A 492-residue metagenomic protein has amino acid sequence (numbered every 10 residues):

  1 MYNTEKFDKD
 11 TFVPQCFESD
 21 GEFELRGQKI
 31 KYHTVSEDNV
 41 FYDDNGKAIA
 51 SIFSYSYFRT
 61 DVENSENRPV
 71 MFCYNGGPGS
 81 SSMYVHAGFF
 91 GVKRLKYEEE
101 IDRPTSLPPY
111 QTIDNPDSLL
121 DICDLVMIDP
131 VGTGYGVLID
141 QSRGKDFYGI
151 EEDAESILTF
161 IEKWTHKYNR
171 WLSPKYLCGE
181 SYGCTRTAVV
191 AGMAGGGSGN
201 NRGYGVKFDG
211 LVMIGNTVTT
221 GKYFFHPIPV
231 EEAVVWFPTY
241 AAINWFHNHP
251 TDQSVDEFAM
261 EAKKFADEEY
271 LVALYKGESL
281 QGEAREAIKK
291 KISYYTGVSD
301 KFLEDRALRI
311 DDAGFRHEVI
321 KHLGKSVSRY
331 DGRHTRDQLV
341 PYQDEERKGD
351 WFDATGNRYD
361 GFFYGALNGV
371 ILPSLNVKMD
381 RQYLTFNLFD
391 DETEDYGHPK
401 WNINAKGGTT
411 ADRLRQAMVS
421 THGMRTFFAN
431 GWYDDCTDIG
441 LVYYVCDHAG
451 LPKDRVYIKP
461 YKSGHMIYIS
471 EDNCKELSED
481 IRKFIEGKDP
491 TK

Functional and structural regions predicted by a protein language model:
Y2-T4, G46-D146: N-terminal cap/lid subdomain of alpha/beta-hydrolase-fold enzymes
R94-K96, A191, G195-T296: A catalytic-pocket lid/entrance helix-loop region that shapes and gates access to the active site across common
L120-C123, P130, F147-H166: Alpha/beta-hydrolase active-site loop
R170-Y182: Alpha/beta-hydrolase fold nucleophile elbow
G179-G192: Glycine-rich nucleophile elbow surrounding the catalytic serine of serine-hydrolase chemistry
Q281-C436: Alpha/beta-hydrolase fold catalytic core
M424, D438-H448: Short alpha-helix in the alpha/beta-hydrolase fold that links the catalytic acid
G464-N473: Catalytic histidine-centered segment of alpha/beta-hydrolase-like enzymes
